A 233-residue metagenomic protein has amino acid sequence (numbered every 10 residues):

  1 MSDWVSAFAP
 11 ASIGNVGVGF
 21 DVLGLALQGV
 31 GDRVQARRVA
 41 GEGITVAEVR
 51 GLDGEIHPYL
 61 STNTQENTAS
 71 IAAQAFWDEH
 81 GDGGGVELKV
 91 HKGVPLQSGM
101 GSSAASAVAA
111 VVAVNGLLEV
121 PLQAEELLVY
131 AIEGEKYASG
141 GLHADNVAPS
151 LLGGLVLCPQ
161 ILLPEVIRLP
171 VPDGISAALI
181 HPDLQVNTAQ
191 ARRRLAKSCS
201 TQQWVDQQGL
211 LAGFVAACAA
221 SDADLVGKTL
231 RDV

Functional and structural regions predicted by a protein language model:
M1-S98, G116, V120-L122, G153: ATP-binding N-lobe of GHMP and related small-molecule kinases
G43-V49, M100, R168, T188-R193: Short, charged, solvent-exposed linker or helix-capping segments at domain edges/interfaces that act as flexible hinges
E48-L52, A110, D224-L230: Short, basic/glycine-rich phosphate-binding loops at helix/coil junctions that contact nucleotide phosphates
T68, A109, L210: Charged catalytic carboxylate motif
S98-A105, T201-D206: Short glycine/threonine-rich catalytic loop with a Thr-x-Gly-x-Asp
A104-P121: Active-site-proximal alpha-helical scaffold in enzymes
Q123-V233: ATP-dependent small-molecule kinase catalytic core of the GHMP/sugar-kinase superfamily and closely related
